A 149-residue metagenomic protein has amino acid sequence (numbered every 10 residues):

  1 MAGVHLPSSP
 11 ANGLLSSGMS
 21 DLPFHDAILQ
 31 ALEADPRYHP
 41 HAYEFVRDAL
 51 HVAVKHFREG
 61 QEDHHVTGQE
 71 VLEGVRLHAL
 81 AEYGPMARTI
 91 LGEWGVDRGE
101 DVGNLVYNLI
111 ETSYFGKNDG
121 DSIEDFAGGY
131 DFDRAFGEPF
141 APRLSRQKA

Functional and structural regions predicted by a protein language model:
M1-G18: N-terminal amphipathic/basic-hydrophobic helices that include classical n-h-c signal peptides and signal-anchor
G18-A149: Non-transmembrane, aqueous-exposed alpha-helical and coiled segments at domain scale
